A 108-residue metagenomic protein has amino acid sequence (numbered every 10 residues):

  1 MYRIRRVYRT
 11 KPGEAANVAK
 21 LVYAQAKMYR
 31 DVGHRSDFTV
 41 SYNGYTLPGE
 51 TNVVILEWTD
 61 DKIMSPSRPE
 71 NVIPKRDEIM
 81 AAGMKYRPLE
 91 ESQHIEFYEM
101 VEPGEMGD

Functional and structural regions predicted by a protein language model:
M1-Y2, L47-E50: Short, flexible turn/loop "capping" segments at secondary-structure junctions
Y2-Y8, I55: Active-site-flanking beta-strand signature of metal-NTP-handling nucleotidyl enzymes and homologous cyclase-like
R9-K20: Short, surface-exposed ligand-recognition loops at beta-strand->loop->(often short) alpha-helix junctions that present
K11-G13, D61-I63, E102: Short coil/turn motifs at secondary-structure junctions
A16-V18, P66, E105-G107: Short acidic, gly/pro-rich beta-turn/loop elements at beta-sheet edges and active-site/ligand-binding grooves
A24-T39, E50, E57-F97: An amphipathic, aromatic/His-enriched active-site/gating alpha helix that lines ligand/cofactor pockets
S41-T46: Short, solvent-exposed loop/turn elements at beta->coil junctions and helix N-caps that rim active or binding pockets
F97-D108: Acidic/histidine-enriched, glycine/proline-rich intrinsically disordered or flexible terminal extensions
